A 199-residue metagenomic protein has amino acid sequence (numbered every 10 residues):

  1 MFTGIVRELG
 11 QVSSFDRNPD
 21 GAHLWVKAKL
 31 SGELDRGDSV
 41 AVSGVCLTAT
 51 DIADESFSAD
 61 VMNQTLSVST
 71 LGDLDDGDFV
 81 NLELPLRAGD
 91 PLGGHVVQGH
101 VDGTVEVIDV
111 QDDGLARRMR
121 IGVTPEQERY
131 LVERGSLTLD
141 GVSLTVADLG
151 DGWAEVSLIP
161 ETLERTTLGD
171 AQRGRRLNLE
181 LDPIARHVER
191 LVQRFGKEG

Functional and structural regions predicted by a protein language model:
M1-G199: Conserved loop->alpha-helix
